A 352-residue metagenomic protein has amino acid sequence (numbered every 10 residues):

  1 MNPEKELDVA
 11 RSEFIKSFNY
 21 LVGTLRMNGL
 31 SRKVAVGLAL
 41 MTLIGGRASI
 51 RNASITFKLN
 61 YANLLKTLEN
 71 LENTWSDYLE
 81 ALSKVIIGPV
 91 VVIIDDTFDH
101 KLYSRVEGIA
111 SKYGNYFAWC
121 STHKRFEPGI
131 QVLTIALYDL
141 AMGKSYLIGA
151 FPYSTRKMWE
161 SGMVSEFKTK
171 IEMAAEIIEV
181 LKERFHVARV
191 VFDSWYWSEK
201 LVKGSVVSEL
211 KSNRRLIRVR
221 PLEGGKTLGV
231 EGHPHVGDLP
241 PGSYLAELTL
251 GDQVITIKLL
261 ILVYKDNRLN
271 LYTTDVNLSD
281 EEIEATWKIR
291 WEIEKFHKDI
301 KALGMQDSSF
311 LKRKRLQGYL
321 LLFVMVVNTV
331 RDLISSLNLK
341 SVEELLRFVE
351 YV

Functional and structural regions predicted by a protein language model:
M1-L30, V34-G37, I44, F57 (+2 more regions): Single, function-defining residue in the core of a domain
L25-K33, L40-R105, K226, E344 (+1 more regions): Electropositive nucleic-acid engagement tracts
T42, T67-L71, H123-R125, M163-K170: Short secondary-structure transition/capping motifs
S49, S121, T273-T274: Short linear Ser/Thr-Pro motifs
N63, T67-K144, P240-S243, E247-T249: Active-site-proximal, Lys/Arg-enriched surface segment that forms a nucleic-acid-binding/basic interface patch
